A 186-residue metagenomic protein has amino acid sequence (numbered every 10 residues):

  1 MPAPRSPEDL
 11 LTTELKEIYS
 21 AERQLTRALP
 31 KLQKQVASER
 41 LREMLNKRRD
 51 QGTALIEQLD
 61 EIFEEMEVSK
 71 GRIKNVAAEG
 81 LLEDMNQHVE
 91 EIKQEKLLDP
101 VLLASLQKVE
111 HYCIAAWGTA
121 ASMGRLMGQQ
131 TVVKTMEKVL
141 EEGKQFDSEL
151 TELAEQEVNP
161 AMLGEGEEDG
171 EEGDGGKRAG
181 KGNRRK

Functional and structural regions predicted by a protein language model:
M1-K186: Amphipathic alpha-helical hairpins
